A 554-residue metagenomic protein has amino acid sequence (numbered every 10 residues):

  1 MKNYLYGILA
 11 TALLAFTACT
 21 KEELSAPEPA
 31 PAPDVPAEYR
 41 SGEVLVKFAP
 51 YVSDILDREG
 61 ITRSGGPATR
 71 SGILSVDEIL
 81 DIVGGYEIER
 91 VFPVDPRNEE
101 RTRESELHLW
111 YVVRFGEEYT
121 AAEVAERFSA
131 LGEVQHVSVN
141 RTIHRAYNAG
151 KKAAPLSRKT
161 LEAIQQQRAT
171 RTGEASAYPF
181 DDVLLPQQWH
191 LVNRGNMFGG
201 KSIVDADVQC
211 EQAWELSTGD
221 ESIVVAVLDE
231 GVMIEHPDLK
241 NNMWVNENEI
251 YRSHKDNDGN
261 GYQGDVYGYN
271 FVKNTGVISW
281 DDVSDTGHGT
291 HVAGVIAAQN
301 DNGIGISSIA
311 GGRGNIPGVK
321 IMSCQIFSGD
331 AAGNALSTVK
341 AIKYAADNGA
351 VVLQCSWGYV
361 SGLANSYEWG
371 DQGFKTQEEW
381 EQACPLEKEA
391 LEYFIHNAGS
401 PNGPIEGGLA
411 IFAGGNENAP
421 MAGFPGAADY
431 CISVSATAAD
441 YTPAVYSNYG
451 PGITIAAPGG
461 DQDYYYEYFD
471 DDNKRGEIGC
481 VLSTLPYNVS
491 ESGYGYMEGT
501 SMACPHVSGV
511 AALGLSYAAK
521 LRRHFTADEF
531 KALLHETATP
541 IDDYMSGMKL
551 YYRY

Functional and structural regions predicted by a protein language model:
A15-A18: C-terminal motif of bacterial Sec signal peptides marking the signal peptidase cleavage site
T20-E22, E215, G219-E221, E230 (+6 more regions): Substrate-binding/access-modulating region of protease and related hydrolase catalytic domains
P27-Q165: Inhibitory N-terminal propeptides of secreted protease zymogens
L45-V46, Y111-V112, H136-S138, V224-L228 (+14 more regions): Structural recognition of the beta-strand scaffold that forms the well-ordered cores of secreted hydrolase catalytic
R97-V112, E126-V224, V232-D238, N242 (+2 more regions): Protease zymogen maturation seam
Q209, L228-E235, N248-N260, N274 (+9 more regions): Flexible, small-residue-rich helix->loop connector segments that border functional cores
A350-W357, L363-N365, G407-G408, S516-Y554: C-terminal subdomain of the subtilisin-like protease fold in secreted/lumenal serine endopeptidases
G423-S516: Extracellular S/T/G-rich loop segment that most often corresponds to the catalytic His/Ser-adjacent loop
